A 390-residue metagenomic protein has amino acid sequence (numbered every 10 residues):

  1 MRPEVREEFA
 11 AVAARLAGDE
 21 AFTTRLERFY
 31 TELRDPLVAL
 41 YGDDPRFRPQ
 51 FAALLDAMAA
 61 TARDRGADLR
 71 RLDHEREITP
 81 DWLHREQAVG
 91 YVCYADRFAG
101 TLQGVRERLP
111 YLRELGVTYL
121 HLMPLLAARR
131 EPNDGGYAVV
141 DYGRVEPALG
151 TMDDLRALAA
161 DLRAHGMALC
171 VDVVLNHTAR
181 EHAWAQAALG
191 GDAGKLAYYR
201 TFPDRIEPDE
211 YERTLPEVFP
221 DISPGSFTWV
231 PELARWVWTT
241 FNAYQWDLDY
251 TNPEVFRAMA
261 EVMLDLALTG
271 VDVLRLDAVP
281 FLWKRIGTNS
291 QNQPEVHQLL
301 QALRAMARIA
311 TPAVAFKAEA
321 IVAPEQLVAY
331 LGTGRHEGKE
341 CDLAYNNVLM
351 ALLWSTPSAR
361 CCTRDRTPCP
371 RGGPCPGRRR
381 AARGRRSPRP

Functional and structural regions predicted by a protein language model:
M1-T251, F256-R257, L264, L268 (+1 more regions): Acidic/aromatic-lined carbohydrate-recognition and catalytic surfaces of CAZymes acting on diverse glycans
A315-A318, R360-G377: Phosphate/diphosphate-binding loops
R371-P390: Active-site-proximal substrate-binding groove within the catalytic cores of carbohydrate-active enzymes
